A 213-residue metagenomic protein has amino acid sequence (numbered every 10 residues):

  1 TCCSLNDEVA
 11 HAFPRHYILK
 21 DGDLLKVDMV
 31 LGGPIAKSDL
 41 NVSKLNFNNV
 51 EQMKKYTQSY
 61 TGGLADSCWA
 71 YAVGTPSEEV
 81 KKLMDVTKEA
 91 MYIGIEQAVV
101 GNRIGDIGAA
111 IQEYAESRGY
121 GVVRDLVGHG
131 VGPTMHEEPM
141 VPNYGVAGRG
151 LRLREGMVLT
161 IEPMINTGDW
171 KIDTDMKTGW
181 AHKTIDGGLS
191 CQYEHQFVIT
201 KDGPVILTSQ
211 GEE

Functional and structural regions predicted by a protein language model:
T1-E213: Active-site neighborhoods and metal-handling regions in enzymes and metal-associated proteins
